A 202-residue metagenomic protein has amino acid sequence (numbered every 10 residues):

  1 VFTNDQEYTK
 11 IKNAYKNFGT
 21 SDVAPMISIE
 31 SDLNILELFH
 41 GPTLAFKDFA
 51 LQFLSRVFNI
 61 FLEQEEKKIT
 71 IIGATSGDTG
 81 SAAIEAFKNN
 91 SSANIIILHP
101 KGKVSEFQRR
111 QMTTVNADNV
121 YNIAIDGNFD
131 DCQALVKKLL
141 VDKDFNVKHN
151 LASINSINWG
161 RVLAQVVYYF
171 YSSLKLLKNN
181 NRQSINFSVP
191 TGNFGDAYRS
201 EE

Functional and structural regions predicted by a protein language model:
V1-S200: PLP-dependent amino-acid enzyme catalytic core
